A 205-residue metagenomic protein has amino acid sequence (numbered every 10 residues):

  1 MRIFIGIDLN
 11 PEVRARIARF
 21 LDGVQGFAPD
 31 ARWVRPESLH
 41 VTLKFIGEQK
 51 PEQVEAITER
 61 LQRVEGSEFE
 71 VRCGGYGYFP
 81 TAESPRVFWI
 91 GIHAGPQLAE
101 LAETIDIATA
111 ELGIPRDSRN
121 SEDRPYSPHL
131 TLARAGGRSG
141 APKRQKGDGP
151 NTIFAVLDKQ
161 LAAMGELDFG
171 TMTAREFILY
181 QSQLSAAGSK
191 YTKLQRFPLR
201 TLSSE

Functional and structural regions predicted by a protein language model:
M1-E205: Histidine-dependent nucleotide/RNA phosphoesterase domain, centered on the 2H-phosphoesterase fold with its duplicated
